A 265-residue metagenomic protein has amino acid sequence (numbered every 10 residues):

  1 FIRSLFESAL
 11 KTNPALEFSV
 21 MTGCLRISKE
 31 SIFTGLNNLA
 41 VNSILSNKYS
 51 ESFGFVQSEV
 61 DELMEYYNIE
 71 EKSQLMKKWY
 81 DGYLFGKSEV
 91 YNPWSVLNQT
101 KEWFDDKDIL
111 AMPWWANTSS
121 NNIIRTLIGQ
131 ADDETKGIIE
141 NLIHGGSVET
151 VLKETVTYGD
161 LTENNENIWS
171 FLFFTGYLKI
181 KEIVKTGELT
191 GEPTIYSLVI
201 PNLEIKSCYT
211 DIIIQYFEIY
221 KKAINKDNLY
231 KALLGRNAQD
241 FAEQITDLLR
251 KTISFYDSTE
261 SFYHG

Functional and structural regions predicted by a protein language model:
F1-G265: Phosphate-binding site recognition
